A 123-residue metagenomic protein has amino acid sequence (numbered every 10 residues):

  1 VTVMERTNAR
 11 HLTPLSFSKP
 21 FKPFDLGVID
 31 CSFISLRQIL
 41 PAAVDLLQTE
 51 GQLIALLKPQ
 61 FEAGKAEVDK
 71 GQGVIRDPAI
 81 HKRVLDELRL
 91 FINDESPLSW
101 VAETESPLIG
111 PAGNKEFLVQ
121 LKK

Functional and structural regions predicted by a protein language model:
V1-Q38: S-adenosyl-L-methionine
M4-E5, L53-F61: Non-cysteine beta-strand/loop elements that form the S-adenosyl-L-methionine
A9-R10, P59-A63, P107-L108: Short "lid" loop at the C-terminus of a central beta-strand within the Rossmann-like core of SAM-dependent
R37-I54: A short glycine-rich, Lys/Arg-flanked "PGG" loop and its adjoining helix->strand segment in the class I
P59-D77: Short, glycine-/aromatic-enriched active-site segment of Class I SAM-dependent methyltransferases
H81-S96: Short alpha-helix
P97-P107: Conserved S-adenosyl-L-methionine
E105-K123: Core SAM-dependent methyltransferase catalytic element
